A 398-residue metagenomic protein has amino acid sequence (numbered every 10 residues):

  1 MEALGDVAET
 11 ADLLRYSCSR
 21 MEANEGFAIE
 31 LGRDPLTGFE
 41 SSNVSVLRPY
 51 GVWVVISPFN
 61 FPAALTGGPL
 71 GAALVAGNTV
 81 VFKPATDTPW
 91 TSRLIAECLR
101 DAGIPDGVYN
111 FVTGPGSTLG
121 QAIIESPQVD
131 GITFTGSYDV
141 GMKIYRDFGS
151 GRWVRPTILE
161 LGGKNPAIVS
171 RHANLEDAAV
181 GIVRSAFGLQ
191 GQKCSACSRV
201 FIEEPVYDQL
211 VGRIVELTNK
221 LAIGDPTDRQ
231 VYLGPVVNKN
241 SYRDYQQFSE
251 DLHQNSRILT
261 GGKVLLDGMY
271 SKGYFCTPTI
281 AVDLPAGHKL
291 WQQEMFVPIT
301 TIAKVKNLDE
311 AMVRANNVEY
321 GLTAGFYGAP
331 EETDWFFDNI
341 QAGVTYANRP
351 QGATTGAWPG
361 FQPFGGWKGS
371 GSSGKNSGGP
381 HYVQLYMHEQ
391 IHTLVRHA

Functional and structural regions predicted by a protein language model:
L4-G5, L13-Y16, Q362: Catalytic cores of nucleotide-enabled group-transfer and carboxylate-activating enzymes in metabolic and assembly-line
L13-R15, A23-D177, V305, S373: Rossmann-like NAD(P) dinucleotide-binding subdomain of oxidoreductase/dehydrogenase enzymes
L13-R20, I56, A73, C98 (+9 more regions): Generic, well-ordered alpha-helical scaffold segments in large soluble proteins
R20, I56, P115, T135 (+3 more regions): Conserved residues at the C-terminal ends of beta-strands
T79, R257-I258, G321: Residue-level detector of anion-binding/catalytic polar loops
G103, E125, G131, D139-P285 (+4 more regions): ALDH superfamily catalytic-core signature
I104, Q128-V129, I168, A222-P226 (+2 more regions): Conserved C-terminal structural/oligomerization subdomain of aldehyde/semialdehyde dehydrogenase
